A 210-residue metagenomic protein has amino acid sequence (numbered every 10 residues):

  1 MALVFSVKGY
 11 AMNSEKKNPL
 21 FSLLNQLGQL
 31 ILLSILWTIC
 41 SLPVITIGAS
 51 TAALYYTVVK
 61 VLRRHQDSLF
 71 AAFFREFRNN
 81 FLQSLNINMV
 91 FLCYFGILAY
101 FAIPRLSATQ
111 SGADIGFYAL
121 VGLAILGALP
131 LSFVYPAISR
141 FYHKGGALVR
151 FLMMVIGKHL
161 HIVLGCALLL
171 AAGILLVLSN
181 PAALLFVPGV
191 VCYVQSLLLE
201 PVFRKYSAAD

Functional and structural regions predicted by a protein language model:
A2-L120, G127-D210: Helix-coil boundary and N-terminal low-complexity module in membrane systems
